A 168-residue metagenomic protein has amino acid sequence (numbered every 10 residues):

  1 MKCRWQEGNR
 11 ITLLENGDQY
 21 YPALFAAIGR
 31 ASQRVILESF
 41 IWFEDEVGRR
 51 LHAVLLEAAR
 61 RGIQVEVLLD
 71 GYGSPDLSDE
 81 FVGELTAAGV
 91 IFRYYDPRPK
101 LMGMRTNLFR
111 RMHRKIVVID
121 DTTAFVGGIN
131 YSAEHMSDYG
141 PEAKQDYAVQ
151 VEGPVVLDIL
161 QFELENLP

Functional and structural regions predicted by a protein language model:
C3-R34, E38-P168: HKD-type phospholipase D/PLD-like phosphodiesterase module
